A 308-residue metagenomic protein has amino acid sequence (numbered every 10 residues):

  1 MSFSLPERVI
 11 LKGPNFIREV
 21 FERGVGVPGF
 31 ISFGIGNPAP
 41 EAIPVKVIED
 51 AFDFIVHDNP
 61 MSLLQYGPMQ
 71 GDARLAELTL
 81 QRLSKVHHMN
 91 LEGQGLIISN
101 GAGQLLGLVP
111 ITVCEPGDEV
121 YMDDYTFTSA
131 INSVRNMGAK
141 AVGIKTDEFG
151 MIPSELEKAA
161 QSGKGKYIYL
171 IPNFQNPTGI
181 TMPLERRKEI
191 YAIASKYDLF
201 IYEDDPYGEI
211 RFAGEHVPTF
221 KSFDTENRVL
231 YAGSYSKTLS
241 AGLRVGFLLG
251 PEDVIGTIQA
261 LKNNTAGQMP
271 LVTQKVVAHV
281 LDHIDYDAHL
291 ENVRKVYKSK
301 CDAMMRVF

Functional and structural regions predicted by a protein language model:
M1-L11: Conserved PLP-binding active-site segment in aminotransferase class I/II-type PLP enzymes
I10-G101, D282-H283: N-terminal small-domain helix-loop-helix segment of the aminotransferase-like
G36-P40, G103, F127, N173-Q175 (+3 more regions): Short, solvent-exposed loop/turn segments at secondary-structure junctions
I43-V47, A213-G214, G242-R244: Short aromatic-enriched loop/helix-cap "lid" or pocket-rim segments at secondary-structure transitions that line
S62-D198, G208-R211, E215-E226, Y297: Conserved core of the PLP fold type I
S222-K298: Conserved core segment of the aminotransferase class I/II
K300-F308: Short, intrinsically disordered, charge-balanced linker/junction segments flanking boundaries in proteins
